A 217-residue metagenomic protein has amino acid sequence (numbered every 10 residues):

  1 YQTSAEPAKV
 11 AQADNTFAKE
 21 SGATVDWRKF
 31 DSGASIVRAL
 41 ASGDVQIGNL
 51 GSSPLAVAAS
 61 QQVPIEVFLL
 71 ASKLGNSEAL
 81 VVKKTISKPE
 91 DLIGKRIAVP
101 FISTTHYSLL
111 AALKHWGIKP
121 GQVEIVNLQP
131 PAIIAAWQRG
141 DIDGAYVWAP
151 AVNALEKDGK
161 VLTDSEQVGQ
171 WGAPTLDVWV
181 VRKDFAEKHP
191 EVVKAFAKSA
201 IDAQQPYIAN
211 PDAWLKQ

Functional and structural regions predicted by a protein language model:
Y1-Q129, D143-P150, K160-S165, G172-A173: Short, glycine-/small- and polar/acidic-enriched structural segments that line small-molecule recognition paths
S53-P54, V126, P131-Q217: Pocket-lining segment of extracytoplasmic ligand-binding domains
